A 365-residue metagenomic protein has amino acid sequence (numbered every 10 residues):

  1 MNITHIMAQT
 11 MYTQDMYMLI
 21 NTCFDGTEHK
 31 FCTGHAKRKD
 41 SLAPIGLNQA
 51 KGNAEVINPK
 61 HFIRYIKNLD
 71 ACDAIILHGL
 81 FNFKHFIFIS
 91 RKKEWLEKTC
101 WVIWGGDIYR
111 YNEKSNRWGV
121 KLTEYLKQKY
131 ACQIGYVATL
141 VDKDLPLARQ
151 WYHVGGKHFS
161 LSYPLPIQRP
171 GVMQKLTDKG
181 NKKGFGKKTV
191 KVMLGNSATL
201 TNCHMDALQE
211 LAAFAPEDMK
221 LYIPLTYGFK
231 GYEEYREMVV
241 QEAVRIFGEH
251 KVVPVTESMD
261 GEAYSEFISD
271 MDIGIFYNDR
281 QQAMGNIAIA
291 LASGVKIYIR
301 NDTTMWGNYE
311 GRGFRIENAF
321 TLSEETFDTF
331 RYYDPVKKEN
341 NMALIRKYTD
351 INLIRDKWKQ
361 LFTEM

Functional and structural regions predicted by a protein language model:
H5, R64-H85, K98, I273: Short N-terminal targeting/anchoring amphipathic segment
M11, T326-M365: A charged, aromatic-enriched C-terminal amphipathic alpha-helix characteristic of glycosyltransferases across folds
M11-M18, T199-A213: A conserved mid-protein helix/loop that constitutes part of the nucleotide-sugar donor-binding site
A74-I76, K92-E113: Active-site proximal beta-strand in glycosyltransferases
Y109-K129: Nucleotide-sugar donor phosphate/pyrophosphate-binding loop at the beta->alpha transition of glycosyltransferases
L126-V172, L176, K357: A short, active-site helix/loop in glycosyltransferases that binds the activated sugar's phosphate group
M173-N202, L221-I223, R346-K347: Conserved donor-binding/catalytic core segment of Leloir-type glycosyltransferases
R236-S258: Nucleotide-activated donor-binding/catalytic signature segment of Leloir-type glycosyltransferases, i.e., the conserved
